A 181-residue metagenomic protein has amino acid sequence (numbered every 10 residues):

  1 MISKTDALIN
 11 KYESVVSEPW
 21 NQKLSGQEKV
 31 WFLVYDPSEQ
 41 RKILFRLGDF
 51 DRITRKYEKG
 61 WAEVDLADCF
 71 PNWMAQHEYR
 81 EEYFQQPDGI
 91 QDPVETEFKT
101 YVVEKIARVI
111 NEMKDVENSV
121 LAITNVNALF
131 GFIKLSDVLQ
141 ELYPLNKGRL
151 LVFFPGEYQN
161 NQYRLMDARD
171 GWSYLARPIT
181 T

Functional and structural regions predicted by a protein language model:
M1-T54: Glycine-rich P-loop/Walker A and Walker A-like loops and their local beta1-loop-alpha1 context in P-loop NTPases
V16-W20, V103-E112: Short, charged beta->alpha transition segments
K29-F32, V120, R149-L151: Residue-level preference for the first positions of well-ordered beta-strands
P37-K42, C69-F70, T96-Y101, N127-G131 (+1 more regions): Short acidic, S/G/P-rich loop/turn micro-motifs used as interaction or catalytic elements
D49-E63, E141-L151: Structural alpha-beta junctions
A62-K105: Long, charge-dense
V116-F132: Conserved P-loop NTPase "ATPase switch" module shared by AAA+ and STAND
K134-T181: Glycine-rich, aromatic-bearing surface loops/beta-hairpins
